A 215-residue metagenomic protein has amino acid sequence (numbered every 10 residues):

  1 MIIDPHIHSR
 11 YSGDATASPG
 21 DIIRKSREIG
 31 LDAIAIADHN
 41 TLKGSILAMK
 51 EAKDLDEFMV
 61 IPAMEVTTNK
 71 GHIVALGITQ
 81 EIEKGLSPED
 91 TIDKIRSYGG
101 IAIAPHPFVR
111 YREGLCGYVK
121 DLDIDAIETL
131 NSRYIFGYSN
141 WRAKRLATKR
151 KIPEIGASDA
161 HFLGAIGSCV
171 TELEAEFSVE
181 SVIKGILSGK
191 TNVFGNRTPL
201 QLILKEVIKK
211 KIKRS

Functional and structural regions predicted by a protein language model:
M1-S9, G13, P19-K25, K43-L47 (+5 more regions): Charged catalytic cores and adjacent phosphate/nucleic-acid-binding surfaces used for phosphate/nucleic-acid chemistry
H8-D14, G30, I36: N-terminal beta1-alpha1 ligand-phosphate binding loop
I23-T41, I101-I103: Divalent metal-dependent hydrolysis catalytic cores, especially in the metallo-beta-lactamase
L31, F58, G100, I152: Short glycine/serine/threonine/alanine-rich loop segments
A52: Active-site catalytic pocket residues across diverse enzymes, especially alpha/beta-hydrolases
G85-L86, P105: Ordered, amphipathic secondary-structure segments that act as subunit-interaction surfaces in large macromolecular
I103-Y111: Aromatic-lined carbohydrate-recognition surfaces of secreted/lumenal glycan-active proteins
